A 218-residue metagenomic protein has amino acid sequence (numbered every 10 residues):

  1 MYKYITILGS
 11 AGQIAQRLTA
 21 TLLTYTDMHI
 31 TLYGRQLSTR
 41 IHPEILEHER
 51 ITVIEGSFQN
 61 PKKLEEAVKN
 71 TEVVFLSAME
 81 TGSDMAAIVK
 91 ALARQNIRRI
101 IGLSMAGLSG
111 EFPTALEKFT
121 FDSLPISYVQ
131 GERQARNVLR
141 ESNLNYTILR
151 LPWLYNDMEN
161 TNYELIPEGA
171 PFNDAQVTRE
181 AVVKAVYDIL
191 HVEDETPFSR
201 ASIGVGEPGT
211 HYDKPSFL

Functional and structural regions predicted by a protein language model:
Y2-Y25: N-terminal Rossmann NAD(P)H-binding glycine-rich loop of SDR-like oxidoreductase domains
I5-T6, R17, L37-R94: NAD(P)H-binding glycine-rich loop region in Rossmannoid oxidoreductase-like domains and their noncatalytic homologs
A11, R35-S38, A106: Residues in the short beta-alpha loop(s) of Rossmann-like NAD(P)-binding domains
D27-R35: Conserved glycine-rich Rossmann-like NAD(P)H-binding loop of the short-chain dehydrogenase/reductase
E80-I166: Glycine-/Pro-rich loop/turn segments that contact NAD(P) or position catalytic residues in Rossmann-like domains
L149, N173-D188: Substrate-positioning beta->alpha
Y163-V177: A conserved pocket-lining segment of Rossmann-fold NAD(P)-dependent short-chain dehydrogenase/reductase
V192-P215: Core catalytic loop region at the nicotinamide-binding pocket of NAD(P)H-dependent oxidoreductases
